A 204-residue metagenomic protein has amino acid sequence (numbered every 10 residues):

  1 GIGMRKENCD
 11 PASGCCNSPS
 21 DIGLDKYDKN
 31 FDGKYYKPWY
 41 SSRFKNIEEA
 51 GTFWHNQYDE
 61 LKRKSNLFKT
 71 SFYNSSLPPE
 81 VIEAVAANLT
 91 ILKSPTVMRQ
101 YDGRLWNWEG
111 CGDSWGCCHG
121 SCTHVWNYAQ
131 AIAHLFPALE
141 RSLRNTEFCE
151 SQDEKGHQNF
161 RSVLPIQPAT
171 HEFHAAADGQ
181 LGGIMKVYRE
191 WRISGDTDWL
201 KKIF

Functional and structural regions predicted by a protein language model:
G1-D21: Short Pro-Gly-centered flexible turn/kink motifs
E7, N30-F204: Substrate-binding groove/exosite segments of carbohydrate-active enzymes
L24-K26: Beta-strand acidic-aromatic groove motif in beta-rich domains, primarily in extracellular
